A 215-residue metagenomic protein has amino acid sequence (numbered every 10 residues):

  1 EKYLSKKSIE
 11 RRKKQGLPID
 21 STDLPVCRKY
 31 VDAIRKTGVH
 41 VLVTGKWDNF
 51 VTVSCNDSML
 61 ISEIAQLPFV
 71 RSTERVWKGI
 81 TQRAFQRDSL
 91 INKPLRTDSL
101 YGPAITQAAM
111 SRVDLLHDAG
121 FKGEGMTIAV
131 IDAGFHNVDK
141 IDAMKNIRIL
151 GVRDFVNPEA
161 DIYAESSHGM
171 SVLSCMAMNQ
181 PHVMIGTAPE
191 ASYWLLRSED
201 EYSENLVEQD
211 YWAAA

Functional and structural regions predicted by a protein language model:
E1, N56-S58, K78, P158 (+2 more regions): Generic structural motif
K2-T37: Aromatic- and Gly/Pro-rich amphipathic surface segment
D20-R28, S54-I61, T106-M110, G125 (+2 more regions): Soluble non-cytosolic domains of exported or imported proteins
L24, D48, S58, F135-N137: Alpha-helix N-cap/helix-start and coil->helix boundary motif
V31-A108, V113-D118: Autoinhibitory propeptides
S72, A104, D114-V207: Subtilisin-like serine protease catalytic core
I80-F85, E201-Q209: Short acidic, Gly/Pro-enriched loop/turn segments at secondary-structure junctions
Y211-A215: Hydrophobic, small-residue-rich alpha-helical packing segments that form membrane-like cores
